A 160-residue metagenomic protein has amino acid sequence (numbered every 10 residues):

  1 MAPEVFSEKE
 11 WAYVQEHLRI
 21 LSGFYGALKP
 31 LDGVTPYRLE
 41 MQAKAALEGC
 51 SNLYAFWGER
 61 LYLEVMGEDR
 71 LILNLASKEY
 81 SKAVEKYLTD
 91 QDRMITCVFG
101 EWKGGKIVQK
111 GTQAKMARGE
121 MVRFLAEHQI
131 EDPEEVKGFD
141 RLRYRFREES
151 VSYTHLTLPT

Functional and structural regions predicted by a protein language model:
M1-L39: Near-N-terminal "mature-domain entry" segment
K29-P30, M41-L47, G105, Q113 (+1 more regions): Conserved nucleotide-cofactor-binding alpha/beta core module
L31-A43, L73-K78: Short, surface-exposed recognition loops or helix-turn segments adjacent to catalytic cores
L39-E48, S81-K82, D140-R145: Beta-rich nucleic-acid/ligand-interaction surfaces
A45-D92, C97: A contiguous pocket-lining binding segment that forms or flanks enzyme active sites
T89-E131, E135-R143: Accessory, usually C-terminal, subdomains that scaffold auxiliary metal cofactors
S150-S152: Acidic, proline/serine/threonine- and glycine-rich low-complexity intrinsically disordered segments
T154-T160: Conserved small/polar residues in nucleotide/adenosyl-binding loops
